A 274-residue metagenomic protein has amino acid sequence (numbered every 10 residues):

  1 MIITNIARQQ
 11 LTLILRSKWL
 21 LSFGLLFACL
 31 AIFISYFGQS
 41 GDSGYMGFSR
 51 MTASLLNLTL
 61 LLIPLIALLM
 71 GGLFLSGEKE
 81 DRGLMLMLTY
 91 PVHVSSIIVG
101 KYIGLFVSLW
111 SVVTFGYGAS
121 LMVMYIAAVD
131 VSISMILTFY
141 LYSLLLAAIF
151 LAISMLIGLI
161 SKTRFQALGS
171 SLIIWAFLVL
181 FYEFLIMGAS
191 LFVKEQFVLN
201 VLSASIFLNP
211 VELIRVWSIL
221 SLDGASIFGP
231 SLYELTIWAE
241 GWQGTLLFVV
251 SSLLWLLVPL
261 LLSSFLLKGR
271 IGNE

Functional and structural regions predicted by a protein language model:
M1-G24: Aromatic- and glycine-rich beta-strand/loop motifs that create alpha-glucan
I34-Y36, S40-Y45, S49-T52, L56-L60 (+2 more regions): Secretory targeting signals
G44, L180-L261: Terminal transmembrane helical anchor/hairpin motif
L55-G77: Long, hydrophobic alpha-helical segments
P64-G71, A119, A152-I153, Y182-L185 (+2 more regions): Hydrophobic/aromatic residues in alpha-helical transmembrane segments
F74-V107: Helix-loop-helix units of permease transmembrane domains in multi-pass membrane transporters, especially ABC
L145-K194: A structural motif at transmembrane helix-loop-helix junctions in multipass membrane proteins
K268-E274: Short cytosolic juxtamembrane segments of multi-pass membrane proteins
